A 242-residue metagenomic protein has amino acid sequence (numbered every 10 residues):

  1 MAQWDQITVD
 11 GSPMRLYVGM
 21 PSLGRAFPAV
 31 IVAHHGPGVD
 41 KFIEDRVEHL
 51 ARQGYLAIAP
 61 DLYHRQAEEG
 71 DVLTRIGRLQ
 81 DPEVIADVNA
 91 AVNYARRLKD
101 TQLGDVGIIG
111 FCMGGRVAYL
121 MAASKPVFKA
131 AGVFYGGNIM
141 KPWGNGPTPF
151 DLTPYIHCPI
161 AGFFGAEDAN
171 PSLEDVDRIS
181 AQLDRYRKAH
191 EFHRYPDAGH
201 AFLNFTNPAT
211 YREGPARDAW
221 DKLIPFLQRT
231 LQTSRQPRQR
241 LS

Functional and structural regions predicted by a protein language model:
W4-T101, T148-P149, F202-N207: Serine-hydrolase catalytic machinery in alpha/beta-hydrolase-like enzymes
K99-F111: Alpha/beta-hydrolase fold nucleophile elbow
I108-G110, F134, F163: Short beta-strand immediately N-terminal to the catalytic nucleophile in serine-hydrolase-like folds
G110-G114, A118: Gly/Ala-rich beta-loop-alpha elbow adjacent to hydrolase catalytic centers
V127-N138: A conserved short beta-strand
I156, G162-F164: Short beta-strand/loop motif that positions the catalytic acidic residue of the alpha/beta-hydrolase fold
A169-D175: Conserved alpha/beta-hydrolase "acid-adjacent" motif
D184-S242: C-terminal catalytic histidine-bearing segment of alpha/beta-hydrolase fold enzymes
